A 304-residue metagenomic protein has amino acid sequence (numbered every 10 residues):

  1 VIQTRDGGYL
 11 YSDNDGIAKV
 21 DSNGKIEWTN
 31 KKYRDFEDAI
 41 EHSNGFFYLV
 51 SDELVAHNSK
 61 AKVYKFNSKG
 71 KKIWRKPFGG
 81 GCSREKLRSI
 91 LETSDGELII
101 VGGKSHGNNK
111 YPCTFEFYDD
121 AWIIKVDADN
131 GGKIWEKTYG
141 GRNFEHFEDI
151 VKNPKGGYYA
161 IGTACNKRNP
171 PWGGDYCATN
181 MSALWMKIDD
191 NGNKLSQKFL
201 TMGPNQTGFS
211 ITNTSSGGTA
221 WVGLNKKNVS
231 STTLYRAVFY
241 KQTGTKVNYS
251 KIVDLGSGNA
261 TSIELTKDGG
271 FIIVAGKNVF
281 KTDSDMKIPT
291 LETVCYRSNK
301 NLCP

Functional and structural regions predicted by a protein language model:
V1-P304: A sequence-level/structural motif corresponding to short, flexible coil/turn segments enriched in small polar residues
